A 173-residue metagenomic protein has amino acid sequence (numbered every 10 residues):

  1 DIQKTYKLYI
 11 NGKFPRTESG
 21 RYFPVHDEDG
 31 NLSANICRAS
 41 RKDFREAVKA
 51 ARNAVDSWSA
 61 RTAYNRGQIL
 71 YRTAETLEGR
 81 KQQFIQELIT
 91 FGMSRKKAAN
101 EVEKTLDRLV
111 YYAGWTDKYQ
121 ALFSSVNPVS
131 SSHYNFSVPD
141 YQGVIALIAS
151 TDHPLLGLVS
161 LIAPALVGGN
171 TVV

Functional and structural regions predicted by a protein language model:
D1-H133: N-terminal Rossmann-like NAD(P)+-binding subdomain of aldehyde/semialdehyde dehydrogenases
L122-V173: Conserved small-residue-rich beta-alpha loop and adjacent elements that most often cradle the phosphate/pyrophosphate
